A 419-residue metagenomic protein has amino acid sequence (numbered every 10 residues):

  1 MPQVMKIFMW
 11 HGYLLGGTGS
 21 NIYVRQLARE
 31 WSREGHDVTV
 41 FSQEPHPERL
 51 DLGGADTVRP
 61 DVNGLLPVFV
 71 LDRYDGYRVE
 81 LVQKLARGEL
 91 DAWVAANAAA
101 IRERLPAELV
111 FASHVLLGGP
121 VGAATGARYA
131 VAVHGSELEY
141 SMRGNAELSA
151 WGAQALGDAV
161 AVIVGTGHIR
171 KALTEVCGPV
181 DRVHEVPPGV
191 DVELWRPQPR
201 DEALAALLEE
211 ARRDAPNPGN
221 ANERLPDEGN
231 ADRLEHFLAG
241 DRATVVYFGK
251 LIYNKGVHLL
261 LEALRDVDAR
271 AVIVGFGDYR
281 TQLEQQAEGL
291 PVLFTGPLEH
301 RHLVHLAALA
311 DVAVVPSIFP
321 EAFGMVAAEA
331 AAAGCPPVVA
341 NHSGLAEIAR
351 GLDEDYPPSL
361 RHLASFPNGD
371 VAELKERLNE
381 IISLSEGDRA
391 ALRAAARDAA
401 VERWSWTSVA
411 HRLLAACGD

Functional and structural regions predicted by a protein language model:
M1-D61, R265, T407: N-terminal subdomain of nucleotide-sugar transferases
P2, V40-R104: A conserved catalytic-core segment of Leloir-type glycosyltransferases
G19, L194, G369, E386-C417: A charged, aromatic-enriched C-terminal amphipathic alpha-helix characteristic of glycosyltransferases across folds
I22, A243, Y247-D266, D278-T281: A conserved mid-protein helix/loop that constitutes part of the nucleotide-sugar donor-binding site
E44, H168, G189: Carbohydrate-associated surface elements
V160, V245, A308-A322: Acidic donor-binding loop of glycosyltransferase active sites
L208-N217, R301, A346-E380: Change "using UDP/GDP/dTDP sugars" to "using nucleotide sugars
R242, I273, T281-H305: Nucleotide-activated donor-binding/catalytic signature segment of Leloir-type glycosyltransferases, i.e., the conserved
